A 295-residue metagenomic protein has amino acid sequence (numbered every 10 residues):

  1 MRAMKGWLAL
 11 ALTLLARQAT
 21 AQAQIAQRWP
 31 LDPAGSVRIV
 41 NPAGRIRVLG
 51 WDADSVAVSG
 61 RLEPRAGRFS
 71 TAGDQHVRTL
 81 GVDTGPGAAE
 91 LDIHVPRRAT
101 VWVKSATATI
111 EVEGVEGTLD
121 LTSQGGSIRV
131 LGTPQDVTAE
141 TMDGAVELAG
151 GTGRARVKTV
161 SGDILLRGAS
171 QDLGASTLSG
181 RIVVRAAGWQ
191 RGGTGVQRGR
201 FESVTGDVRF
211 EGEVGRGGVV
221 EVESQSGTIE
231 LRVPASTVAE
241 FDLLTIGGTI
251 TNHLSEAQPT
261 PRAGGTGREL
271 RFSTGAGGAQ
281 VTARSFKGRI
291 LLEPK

Functional and structural regions predicted by a protein language model:
M1-K295: Intrinsically disordered, low-complexity terminal regions
